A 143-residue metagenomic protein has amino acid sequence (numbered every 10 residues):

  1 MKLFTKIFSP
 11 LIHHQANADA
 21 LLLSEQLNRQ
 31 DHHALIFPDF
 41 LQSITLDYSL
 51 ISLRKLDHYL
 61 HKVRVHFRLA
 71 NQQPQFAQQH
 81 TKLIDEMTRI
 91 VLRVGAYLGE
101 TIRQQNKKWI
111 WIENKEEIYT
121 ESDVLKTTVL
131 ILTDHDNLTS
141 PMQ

Functional and structural regions predicted by a protein language model:
M1-I90: N-terminal low-complexity, intrinsically disordered segments
L41, T120-Q143: A recognition module on extended beta-rich or small alphabeta surfaces enriched in W/G with H and D/E
R68-L83, K107, E117-D123, H135-L138: Intrinsically disordered, low-complexity coil segments
E86-V124: Aromatic- and glycine-enriched beta-alpha-beta binding-site module
